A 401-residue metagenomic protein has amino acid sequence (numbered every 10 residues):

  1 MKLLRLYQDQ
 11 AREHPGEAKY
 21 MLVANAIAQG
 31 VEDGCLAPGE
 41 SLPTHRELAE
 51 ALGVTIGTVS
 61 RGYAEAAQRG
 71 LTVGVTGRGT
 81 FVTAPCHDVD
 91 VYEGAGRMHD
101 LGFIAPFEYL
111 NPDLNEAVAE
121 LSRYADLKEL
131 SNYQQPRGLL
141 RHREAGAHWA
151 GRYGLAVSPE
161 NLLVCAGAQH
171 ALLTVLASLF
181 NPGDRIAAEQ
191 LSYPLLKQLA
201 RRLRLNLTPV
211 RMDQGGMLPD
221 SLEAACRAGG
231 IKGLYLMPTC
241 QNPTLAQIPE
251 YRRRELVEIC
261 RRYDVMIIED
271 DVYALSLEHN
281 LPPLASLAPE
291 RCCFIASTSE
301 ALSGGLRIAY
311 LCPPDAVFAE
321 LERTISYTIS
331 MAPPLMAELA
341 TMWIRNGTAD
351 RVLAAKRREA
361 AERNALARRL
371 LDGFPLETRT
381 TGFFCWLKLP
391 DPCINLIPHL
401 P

Functional and structural regions predicted by a protein language model:
M1-S122, E129-Q134, H142-E144, E322 (+5 more regions): N-terminal basic, amphipathic alpha-helical segments
P15, T58-V59, R69, H142 (+4 more regions): Intrinsically disordered, low-complexity segments enriched in polar/charged residues with Gly/Pro, especially when
A26, H45-R46, A117, G151-P401: PLP-dependent class I/II
V31, S122-A125, C226, W343-I344: Hydrophobic residues in alpha-helical segments
S41, G79-F81, I104, L140 (+4 more regions): Gly/Ser/Thr-rich beta-alpha loop segments that engage phosphate groups in nucleotides
A51, L130-A166: Conserved N-terminal alpha-helix of the aminotransferase class I/II PLP-enzyme fold
